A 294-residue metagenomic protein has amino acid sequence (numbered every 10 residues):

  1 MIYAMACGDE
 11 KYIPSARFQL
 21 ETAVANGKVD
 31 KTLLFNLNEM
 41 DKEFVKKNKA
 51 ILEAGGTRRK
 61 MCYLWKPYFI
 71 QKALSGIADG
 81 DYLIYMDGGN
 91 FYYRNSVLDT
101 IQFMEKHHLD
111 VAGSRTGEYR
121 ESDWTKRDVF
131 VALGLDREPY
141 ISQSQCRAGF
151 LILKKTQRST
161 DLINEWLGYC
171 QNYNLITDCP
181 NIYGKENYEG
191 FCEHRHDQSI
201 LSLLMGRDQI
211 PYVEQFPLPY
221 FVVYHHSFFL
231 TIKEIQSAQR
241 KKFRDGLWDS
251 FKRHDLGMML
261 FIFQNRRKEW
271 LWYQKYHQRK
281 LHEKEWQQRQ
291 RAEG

Functional and structural regions predicted by a protein language model:
M1-G294: Glycosyltransferase catalytic domains, chiefly GT-A lineage
